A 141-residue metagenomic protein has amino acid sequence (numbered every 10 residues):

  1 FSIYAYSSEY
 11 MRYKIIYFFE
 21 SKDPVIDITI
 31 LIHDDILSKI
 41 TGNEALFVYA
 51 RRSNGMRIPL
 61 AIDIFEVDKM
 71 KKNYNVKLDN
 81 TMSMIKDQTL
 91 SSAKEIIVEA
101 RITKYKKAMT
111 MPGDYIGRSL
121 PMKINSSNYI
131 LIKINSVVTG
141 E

Functional and structural regions predicted by a protein language model:
K14-F18, D27-L31, N73-L78, L120-E141: Extracellular beta-sheet/turn segments enriched in Thr/Pro/Gly and aliphatic residues
I16-Y17, L60-V67, K86-Q88, G117-K123: Beta-strand-rich interaction surfaces with strong enrichment in secreted/lumenal proteins
T29-K39, M82-I85: Short amphipathic, basic-aromatic surface patches that mediate peripheral association with negatively charged
I40-F47, S91-K94: Short coil-to-beta strand junction motifs in C2/discoidin
A45-R51, I97-R101: Beta-strand signatures of extracellular beta-sandwich domains
I64-K86: A beta-strand/beta-hairpin structural motif
S83-E95: Short glycine/proline/serine/threonine-rich loop/turn segments at secondary-structure transition edges
I85, I102-Y115: Short acidic/polar inter-strand loop motif in beta-rich domains
